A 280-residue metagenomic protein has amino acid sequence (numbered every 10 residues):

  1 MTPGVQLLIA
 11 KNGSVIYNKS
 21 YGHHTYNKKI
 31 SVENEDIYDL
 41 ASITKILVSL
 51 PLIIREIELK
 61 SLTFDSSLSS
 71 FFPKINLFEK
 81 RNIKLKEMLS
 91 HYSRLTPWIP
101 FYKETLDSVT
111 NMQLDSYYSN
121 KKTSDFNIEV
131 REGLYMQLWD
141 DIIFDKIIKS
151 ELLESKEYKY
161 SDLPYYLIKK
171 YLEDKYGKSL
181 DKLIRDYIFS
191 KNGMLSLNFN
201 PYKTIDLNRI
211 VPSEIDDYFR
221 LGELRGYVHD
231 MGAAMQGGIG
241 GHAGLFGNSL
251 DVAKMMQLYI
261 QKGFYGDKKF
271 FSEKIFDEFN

Functional and structural regions predicted by a protein language model:
M1-L40, S61-T63, E223, D230: Short, conserved catalytic-motif segment at the N-terminal edge
G4-Q6, S67, N198: Residues at or immediately flanking beta-strands
L7, G13, I37-D65, Y165-E173 (+2 more regions): Active-site SXXK
Y26-K29, I37-Y38, L77, E157 (+1 more regions): Generic anion/oxyanion-binding catalytic loop in active/binding sites
I37, P73, L152-L153: A broad detector of the eukaryotic-type serine/threonine protein kinase catalytic domain
L52-I57, F72, L89-T96: Generic hydrophobic/packing signal
T63-F78, K191: Short, glycine/proline-biased beta-turn/loop segments that scaffold the active-site neighborhood
K80-N280: Short, surface-exposed loop or secondary-structure junction motifs that flank catalytic or metal-binding residues
